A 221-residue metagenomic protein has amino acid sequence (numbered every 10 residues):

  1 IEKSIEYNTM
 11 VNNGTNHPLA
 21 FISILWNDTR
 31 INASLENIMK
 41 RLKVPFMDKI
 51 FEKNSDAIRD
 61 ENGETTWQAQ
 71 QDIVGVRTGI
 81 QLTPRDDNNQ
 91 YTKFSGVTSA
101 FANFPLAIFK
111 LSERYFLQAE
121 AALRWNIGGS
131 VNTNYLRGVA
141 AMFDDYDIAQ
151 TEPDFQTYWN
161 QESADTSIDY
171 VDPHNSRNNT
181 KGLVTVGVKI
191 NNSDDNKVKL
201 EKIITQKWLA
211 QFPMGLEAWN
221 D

Functional and structural regions predicted by a protein language model:
I1-Q150, S193-L200: Structured, solvent-exposed acidic/aromatic patches
F143, D147-D221: C-terminal functional modules
